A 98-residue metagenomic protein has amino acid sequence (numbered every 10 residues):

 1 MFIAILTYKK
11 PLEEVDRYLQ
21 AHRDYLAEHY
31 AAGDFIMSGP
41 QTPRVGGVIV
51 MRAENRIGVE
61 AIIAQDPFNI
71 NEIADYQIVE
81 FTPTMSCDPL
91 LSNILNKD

Functional and structural regions predicted by a protein language model:
M1-D98: Conserved, structured core segments of small domains
